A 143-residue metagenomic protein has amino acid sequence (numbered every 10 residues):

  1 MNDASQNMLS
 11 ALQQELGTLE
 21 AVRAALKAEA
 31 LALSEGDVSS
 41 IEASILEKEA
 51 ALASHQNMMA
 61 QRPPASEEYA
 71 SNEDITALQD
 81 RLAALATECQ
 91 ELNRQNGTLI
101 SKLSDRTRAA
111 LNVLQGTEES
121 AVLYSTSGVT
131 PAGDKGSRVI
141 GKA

Functional and structural regions predicted by a protein language model:
M1-A84, E88-E91: Extended, charge-rich alpha-helical scaffolding segments
Q79-A143: Short terminal interaction segments
